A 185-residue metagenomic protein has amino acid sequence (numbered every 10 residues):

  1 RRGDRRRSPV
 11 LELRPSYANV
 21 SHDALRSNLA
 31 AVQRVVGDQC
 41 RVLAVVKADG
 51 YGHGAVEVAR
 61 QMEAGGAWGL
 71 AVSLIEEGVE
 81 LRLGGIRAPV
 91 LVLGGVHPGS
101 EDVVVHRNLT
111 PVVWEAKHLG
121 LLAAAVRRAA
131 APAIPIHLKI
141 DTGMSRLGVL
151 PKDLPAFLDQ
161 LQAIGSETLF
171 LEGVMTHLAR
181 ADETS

Functional and structural regions predicted by a protein language model:
E12-V20, R26, C40-S185: Active-site-proximal beta-alpha core segment in soluble small-molecule metabolic enzymes
L25-N28, V32: Alpha-helical packing segments of well-folded alpha/beta enzyme cores
V35: Conserved PLP-enzyme active-site core in the AAT-like
